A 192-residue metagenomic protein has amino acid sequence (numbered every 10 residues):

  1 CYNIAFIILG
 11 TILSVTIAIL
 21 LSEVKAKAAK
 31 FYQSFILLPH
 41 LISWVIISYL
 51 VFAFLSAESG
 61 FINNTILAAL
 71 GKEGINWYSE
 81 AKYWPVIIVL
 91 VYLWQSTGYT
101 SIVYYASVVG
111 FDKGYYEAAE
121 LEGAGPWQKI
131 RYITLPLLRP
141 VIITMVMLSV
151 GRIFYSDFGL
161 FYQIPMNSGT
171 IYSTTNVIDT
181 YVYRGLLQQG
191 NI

Functional and structural regions predicted by a protein language model:
C1-I192: A structural signal for multi-pass alpha-helical bundles of membrane permease subunits that mediate small-molecule
